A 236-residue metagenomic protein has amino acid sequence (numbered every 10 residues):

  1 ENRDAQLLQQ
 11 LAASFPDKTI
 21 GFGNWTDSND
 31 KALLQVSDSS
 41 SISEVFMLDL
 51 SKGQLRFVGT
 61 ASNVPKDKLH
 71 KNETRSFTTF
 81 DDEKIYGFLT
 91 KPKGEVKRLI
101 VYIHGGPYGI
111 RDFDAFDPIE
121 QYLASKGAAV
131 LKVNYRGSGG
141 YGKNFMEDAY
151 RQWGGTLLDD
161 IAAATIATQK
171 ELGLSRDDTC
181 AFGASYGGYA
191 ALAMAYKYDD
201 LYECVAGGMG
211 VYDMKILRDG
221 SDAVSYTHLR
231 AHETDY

Functional and structural regions predicted by a protein language model:
N2-K93, P118-Q121, S125-K126, A167: Non-catalytic accessory segments flanking enzyme active sites
D4-L8, A149, C180: Long, heptad-repeat coiled-coil alpha-helices that serve as cytosolic signaling/dimerization stalks in transmembrane
S37, L50, G105, A184 (+1 more regions): Flexible loop residues that form catalytic and substrate-binding hotspots at small-molecule/glycan-binding clefts
D67-Y86, T90-E171, A184: Cap/lid segment of the alpha/beta-hydrolase catalytic domain
D148-R151, S221-Y226: Short, hinge-like loop/turn segments at secondary-structure boundaries
I166-E171, D177-I216: Primarily recognizes the serine-hydrolase "nucleophile elbow" in alpha/beta-hydrolase and SGNH/GDSL folds
H228-Y236: Single conserved hydrophobic/aromatic residue that forms the stacking wall/gate of nucleotide- or nucleobase-binding
